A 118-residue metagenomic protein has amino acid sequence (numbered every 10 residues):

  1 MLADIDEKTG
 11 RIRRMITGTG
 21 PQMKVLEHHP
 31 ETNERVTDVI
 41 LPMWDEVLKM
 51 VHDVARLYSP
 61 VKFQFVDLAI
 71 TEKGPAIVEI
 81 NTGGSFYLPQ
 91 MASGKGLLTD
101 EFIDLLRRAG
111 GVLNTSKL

Functional and structural regions predicted by a protein language model:
M1-G20: Phosphate-binding site of ATP-dependent enzymes
K24-E46, R56-V61, I70-L118: C-terminal active-site "lid" helix and adjoining low-complexity regulatory extension at the edge of ATP-using catalytic
V51: Catalytic core of the SET domain in histone-lysine N-methyltransferases, recognizing conserved active-site
F65-D67: Short, surface-exposed charged micro-motifs
